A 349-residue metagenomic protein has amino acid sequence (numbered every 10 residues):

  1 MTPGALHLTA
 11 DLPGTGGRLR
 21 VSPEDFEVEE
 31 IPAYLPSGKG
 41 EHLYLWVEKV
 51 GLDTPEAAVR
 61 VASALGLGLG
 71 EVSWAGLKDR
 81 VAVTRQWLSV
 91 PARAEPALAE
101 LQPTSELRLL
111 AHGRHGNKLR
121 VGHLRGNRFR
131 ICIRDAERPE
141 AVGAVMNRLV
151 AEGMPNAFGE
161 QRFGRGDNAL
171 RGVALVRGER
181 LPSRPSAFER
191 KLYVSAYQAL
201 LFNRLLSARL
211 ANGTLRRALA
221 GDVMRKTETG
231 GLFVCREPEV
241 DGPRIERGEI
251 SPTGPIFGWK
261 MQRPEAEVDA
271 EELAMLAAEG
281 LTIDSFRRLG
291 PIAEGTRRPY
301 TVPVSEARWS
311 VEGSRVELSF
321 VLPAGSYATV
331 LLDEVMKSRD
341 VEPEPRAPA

Functional and structural regions predicted by a protein language model:
M1-A349: Non-catalytic, substrate/partner-engaging modules appended to enzymatic cores
